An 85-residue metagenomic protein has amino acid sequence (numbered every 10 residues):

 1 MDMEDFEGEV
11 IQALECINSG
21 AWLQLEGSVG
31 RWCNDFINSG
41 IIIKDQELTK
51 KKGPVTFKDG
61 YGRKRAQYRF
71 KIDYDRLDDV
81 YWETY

Functional and structural regions predicted by a protein language model:
M1-T84: Catalytic phosphate/metal-binding cores of nucleic-acid and nucleotide-processing enzymes, i.e., regions that mediate
